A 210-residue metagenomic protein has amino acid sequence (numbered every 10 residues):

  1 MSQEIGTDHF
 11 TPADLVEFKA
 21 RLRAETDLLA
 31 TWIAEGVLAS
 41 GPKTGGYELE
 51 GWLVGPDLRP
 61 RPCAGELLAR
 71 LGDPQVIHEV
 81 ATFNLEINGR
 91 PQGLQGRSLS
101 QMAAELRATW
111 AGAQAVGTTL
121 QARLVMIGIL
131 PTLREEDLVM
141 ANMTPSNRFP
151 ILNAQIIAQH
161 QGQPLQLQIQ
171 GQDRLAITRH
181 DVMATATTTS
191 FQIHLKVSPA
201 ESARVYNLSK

Functional and structural regions predicted by a protein language model:
M1-K210: Phosphate/nucleotide-binding catalytic core
